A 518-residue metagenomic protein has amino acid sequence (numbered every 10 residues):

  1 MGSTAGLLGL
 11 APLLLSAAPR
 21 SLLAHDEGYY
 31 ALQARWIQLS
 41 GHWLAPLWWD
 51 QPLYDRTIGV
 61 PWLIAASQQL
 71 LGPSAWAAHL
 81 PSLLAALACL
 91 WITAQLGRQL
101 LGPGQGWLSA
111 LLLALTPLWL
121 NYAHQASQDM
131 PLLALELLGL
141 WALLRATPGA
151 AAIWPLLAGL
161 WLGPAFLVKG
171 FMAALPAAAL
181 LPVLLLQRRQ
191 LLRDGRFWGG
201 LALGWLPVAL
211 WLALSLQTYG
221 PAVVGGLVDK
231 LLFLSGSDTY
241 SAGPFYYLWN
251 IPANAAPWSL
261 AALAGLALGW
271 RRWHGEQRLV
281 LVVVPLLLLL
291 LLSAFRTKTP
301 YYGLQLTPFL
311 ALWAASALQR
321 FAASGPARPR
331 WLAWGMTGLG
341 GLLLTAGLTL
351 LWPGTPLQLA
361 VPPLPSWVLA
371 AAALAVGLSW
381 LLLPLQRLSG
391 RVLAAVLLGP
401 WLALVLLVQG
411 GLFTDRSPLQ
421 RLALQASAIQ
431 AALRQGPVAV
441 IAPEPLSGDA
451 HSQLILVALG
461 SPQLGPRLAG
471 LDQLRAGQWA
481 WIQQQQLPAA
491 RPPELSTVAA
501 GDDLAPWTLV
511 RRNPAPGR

Functional and structural regions predicted by a protein language model:
M1-E27, L203-S215: Transmembrane signal-anchor helices characteristic of membrane glycosylation enzymes that use polyprenol
G2-L8, T93-L115: Transmembrane-helix signature of polytopic, membrane-embedded enzymes that assemble or transfer cell-envelope glycans
A11-L14, Y29-P52, G59-W62, A66: Extracytosolic helix-loop segments that constitute the early lumenal/periplasmic catalytic or substrate-binding loops
L32-R35, L160, P164, V168 (+4 more regions): Transmembrane-lumen/periplasm boundary regions of multi-pass, lipid-linked membrane glycan transferases
L80-L100: Transmembrane-helix motifs of polytopic, lipid-linked glycan transferases
R98-Q99, G104, G139-P155, A165 (+1 more regions): Membrane-interface transmembrane helices that cradle and orient dolichyl/undecaprenyl
L118-L132: Short acidic/glycine- and proline-prone juxtamembrane loop motifs at membrane-interface regions of multi-pass membrane
L156, L160, L268-S293, T297-G465 (+1 more regions): Membrane-embedded architecture of ER/inner-membrane glycosylation machinery
